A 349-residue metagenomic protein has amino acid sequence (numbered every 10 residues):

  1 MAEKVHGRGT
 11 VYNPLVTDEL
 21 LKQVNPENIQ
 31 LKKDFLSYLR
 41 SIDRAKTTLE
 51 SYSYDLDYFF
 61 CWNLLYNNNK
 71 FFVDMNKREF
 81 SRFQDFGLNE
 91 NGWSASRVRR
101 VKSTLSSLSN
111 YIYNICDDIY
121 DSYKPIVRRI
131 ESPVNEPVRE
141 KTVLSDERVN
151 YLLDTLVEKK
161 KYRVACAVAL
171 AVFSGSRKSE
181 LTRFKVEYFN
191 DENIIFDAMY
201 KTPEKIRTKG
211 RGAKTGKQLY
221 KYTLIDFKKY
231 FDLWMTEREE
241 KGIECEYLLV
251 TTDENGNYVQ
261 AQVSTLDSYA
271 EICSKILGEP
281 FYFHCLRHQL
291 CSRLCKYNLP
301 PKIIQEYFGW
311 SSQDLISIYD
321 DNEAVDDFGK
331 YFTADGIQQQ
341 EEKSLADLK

Functional and structural regions predicted by a protein language model:
A2-D18, A334-K349: C-terminal secondary-structure termini that scaffold catalytic or DNA-interacting sites
K33-R139: N-terminal core-binding DNA-recognition domain of tyrosine recombinases/integrases
D146, N150-K178: Basic, Lys/Arg- and aromatic-enriched nucleic-acid-binding interface segment
E180-L181, F281-Y282, C291, N298-W310: Active-site-proximal segment of tyrosine recombinases
R183-K229: Conserved tyrosine-mediated DNA breakage-rejoining catalytic core shared by Y-recombinases
T223-G278: Active-site/catalytic core of tyrosine-dependent DNA strand-transfer enzymes
G278-N298, L315-I318: Short basic/aromatic active-site micro-motif
F308-A334: Catalytic-site neighborhood detector that most strongly recognizes the C-terminal catalytic loop/helix of tyrosine
